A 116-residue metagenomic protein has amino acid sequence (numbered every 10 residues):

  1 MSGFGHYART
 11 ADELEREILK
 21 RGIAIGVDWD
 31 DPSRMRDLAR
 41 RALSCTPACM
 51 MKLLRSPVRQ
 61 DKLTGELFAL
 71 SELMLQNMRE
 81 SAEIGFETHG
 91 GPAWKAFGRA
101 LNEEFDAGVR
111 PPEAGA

Functional and structural regions predicted by a protein language model:
M1-K20: Intrinsically disordered, low-complexity linker/tail regions enriched in Pro/Ser/Thr and polar/acidic residues
R9, V27-D30, P92: Short coil/turn linker and secondary-structure boundary residues
R9-L14, I25, A100-E103: Exposed, low-complexity/repetitive linear segments and helix-based recognition motifs, biased toward charged/polar
E17-M78: Amphipathic alpha-helical interaction modules
A69-A116: Amphipathic alpha-helical binding modules
